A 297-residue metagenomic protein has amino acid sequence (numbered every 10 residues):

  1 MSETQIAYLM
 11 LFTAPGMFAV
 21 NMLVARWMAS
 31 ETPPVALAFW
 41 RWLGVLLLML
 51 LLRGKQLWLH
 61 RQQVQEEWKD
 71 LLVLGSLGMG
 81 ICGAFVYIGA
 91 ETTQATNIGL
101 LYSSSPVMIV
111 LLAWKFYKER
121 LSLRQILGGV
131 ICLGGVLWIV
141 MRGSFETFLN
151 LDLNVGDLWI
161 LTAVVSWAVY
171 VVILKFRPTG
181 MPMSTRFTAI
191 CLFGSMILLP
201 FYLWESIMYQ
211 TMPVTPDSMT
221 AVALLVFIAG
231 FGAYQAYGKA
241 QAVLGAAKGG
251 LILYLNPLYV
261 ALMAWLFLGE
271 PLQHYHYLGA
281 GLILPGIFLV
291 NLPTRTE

Functional and structural regions predicted by a protein language model:
M1-F39, I88, L149-F176, M196: Glycine-/small-residue-enriched transmembrane alpha-helix faces in small-molecule transporters and effluxers
M17, N21-M22, L50-Y102, W138 (+1 more regions): Specific transmembrane alpha-helical segments of multi-pass solute transporters/efflux pumps, especially DMT/EamA
A19, L23, G75-G80, A84 (+8 more regions): Hydrophobic/small/kink-forming positions within alpha-helical transmembrane segments of polytopic membrane proteins
N21, L43-L48, L101-K115, F193-P200 (+3 more regions): Alpha-helical transmembrane segments of compact multi-pass small-molecule transporters, enriched in specific families
M28, L37, R41, G89 (+8 more regions): Hydrophobic/aromatic residues within transmembrane alpha-helices of multi-pass small-molecule transporters
A38-W40, G83, I98-S104, I173-M196 (+1 more regions): Helix-helix packing/entry segments at the starts of transmembrane helices
M49, I109-L111, K115, T147-M208 (+1 more regions): Transmembrane alpha-helical segments that form core, pore/gating elements of small-molecule transporters/exporters
M49, L112, L121-G143, L198 (+3 more regions): Hydrophobic transmembrane alpha-helices of multi-pass small-molecule transport proteins
